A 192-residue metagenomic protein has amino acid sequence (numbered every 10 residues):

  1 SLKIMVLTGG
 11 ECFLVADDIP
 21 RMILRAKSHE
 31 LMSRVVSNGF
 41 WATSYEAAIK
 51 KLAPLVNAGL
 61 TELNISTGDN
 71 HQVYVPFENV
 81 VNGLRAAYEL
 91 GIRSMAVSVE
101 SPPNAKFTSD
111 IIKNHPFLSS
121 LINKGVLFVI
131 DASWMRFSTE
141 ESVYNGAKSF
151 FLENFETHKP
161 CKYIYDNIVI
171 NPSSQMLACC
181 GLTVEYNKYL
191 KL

Functional and structural regions predicted by a protein language model:
S1, N123-K124, A178-C180: N-terminal pre-core extensions flanking Radical SAM catalytic domains
L2-G9, F13-K113, F117: Radical SAM/AdoMet-radical enzyme domain recognition
M5-V6, L121, S142: Compositionally biased, low-complexity repeat tracts
G9-M22, V126-V143: Short, charge-rich amphipathic segments
P116-F128: Low-complexity, serine/threonine/proline-enriched polar segments
V129-L192: Accessory C-terminal segments flanking Radical SAM cores
